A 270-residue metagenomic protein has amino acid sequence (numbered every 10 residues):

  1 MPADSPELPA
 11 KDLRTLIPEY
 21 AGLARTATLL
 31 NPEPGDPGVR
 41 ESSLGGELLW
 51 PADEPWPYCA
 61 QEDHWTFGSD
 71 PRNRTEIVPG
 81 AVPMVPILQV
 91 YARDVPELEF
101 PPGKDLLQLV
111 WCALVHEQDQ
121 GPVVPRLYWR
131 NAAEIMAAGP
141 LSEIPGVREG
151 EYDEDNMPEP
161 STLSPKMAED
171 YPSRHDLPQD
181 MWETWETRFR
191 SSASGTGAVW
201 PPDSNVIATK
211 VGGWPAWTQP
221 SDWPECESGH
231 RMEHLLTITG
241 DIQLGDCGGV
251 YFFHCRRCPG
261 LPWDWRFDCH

Functional and structural regions predicted by a protein language model:
M1-H270: Preference for intrinsically disordered or flexible, low-complexity segments and adjacent hinge/connector residues
